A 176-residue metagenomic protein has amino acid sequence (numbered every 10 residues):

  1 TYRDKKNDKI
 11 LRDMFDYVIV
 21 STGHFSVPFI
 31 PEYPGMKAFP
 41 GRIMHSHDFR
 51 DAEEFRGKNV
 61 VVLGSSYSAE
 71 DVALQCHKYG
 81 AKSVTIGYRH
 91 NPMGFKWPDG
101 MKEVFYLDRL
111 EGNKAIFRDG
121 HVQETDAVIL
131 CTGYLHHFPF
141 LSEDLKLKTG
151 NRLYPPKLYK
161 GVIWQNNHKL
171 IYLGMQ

Functional and structural regions predicted by a protein language model:
T1-Q176: Flavin (primarily FAD) cofactor-binding/catalytic cores of flavoenzymes
